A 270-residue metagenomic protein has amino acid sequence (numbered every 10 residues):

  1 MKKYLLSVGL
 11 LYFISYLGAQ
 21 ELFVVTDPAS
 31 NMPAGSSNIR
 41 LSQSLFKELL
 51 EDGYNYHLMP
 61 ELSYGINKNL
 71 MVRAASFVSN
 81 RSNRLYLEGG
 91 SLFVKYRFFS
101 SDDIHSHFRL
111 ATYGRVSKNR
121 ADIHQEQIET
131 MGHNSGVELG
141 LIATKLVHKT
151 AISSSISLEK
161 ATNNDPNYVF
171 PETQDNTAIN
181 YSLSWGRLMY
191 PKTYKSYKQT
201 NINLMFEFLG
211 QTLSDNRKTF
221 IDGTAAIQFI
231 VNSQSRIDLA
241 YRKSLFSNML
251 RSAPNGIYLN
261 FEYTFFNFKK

Functional and structural regions predicted by a protein language model:
M1-Y4: Positively charged n-region of N-terminal signal peptides that target proteins for export
L6-G9: Sec-dependent N-terminal signal peptides
F13-S15: N-terminal signal peptide c-region/cleavage motif recognized by signal peptidases
A19-N163, E172-K270: Transmembrane beta-barrel domains of Gram-negative outer membranes and organellar outer membranes
N167-V169: Extended low-complexity, intrinsically disordered segments associated with secretion/export and membrane-tethering
